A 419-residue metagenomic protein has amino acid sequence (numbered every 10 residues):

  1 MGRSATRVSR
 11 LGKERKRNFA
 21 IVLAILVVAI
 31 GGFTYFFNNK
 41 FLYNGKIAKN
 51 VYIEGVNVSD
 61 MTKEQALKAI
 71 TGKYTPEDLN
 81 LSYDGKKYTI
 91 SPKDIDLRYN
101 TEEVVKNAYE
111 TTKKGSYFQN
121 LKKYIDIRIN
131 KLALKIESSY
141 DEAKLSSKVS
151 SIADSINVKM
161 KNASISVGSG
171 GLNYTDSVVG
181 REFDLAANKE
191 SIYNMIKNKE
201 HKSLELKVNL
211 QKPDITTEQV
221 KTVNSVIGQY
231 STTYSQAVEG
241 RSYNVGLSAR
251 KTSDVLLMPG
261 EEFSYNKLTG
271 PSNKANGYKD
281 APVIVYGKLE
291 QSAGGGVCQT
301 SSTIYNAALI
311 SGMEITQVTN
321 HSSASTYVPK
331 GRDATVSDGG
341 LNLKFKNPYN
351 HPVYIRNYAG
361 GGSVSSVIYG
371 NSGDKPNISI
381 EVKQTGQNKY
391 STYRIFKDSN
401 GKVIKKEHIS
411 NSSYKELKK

Functional and structural regions predicted by a protein language model:
M1-R17: N-terminal Lys/Arg-rich, disordered targeting/topogenic segments
G2-A5, S151, G168, V179 (+1 more regions): Well-ordered beta-sheet/strand-loop patches within structured domains
R15-F19, N130-L132, V283-Q291: Glycine- and acidic
I21-Y35: Hydrophobic membrane-insertion alpha-helices, especially the h-region of bacterial N-terminal signal peptides
G31-G45: Membrane-interface motif at the C-terminal end of an N-terminal transmembrane signal
N44-P282: Short glycine/threonine-rich beta-strand-turn micro-motifs
